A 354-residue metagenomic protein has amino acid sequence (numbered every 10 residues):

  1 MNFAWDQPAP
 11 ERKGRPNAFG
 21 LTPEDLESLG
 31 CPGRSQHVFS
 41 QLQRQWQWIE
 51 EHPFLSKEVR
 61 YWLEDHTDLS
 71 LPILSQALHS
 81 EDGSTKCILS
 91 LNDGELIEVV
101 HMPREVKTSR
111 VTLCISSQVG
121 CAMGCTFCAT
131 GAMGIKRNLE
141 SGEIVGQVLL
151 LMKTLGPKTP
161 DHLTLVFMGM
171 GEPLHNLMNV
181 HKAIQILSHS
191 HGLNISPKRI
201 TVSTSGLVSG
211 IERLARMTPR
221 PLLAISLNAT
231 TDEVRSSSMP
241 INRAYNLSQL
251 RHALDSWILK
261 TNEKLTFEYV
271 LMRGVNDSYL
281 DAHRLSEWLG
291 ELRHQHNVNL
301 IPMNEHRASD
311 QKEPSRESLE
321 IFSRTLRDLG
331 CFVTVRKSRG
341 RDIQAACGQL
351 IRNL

Functional and structural regions predicted by a protein language model:
M1-G94, P103, D255-E263, L271-L354: Auxiliary Fe-S-binding modules of radical SAM enzymes
F39, V99, A122, T126-A129 (+1 more regions): Short, surface-exposed helix/turn micro-motifs that flank interaction/cofactor sites
H79-S80, S116-S117, S203, S226: Short linear Ser/Thr-Pro motifs
T85, I97, V111-I115, M123 (+1 more regions): Generic beta-strand structural signal
E98-V106: A short, surface-exposed beta-strand/turn
E105-E143, L149-L150: Canonical Radical SAM [4Fe-4S] cluster-binding loop centered on the CxxxCxxC motif and its immediate flanking residues
A122, L207-S209, D232, G340-Q344: Alpha-helix N-cap/helix-start and coil->helix boundary motif
M152-T325, L329-C331: Conserved AdoMet/S-adenosylmethionine-binding subsite of the radical SAM
